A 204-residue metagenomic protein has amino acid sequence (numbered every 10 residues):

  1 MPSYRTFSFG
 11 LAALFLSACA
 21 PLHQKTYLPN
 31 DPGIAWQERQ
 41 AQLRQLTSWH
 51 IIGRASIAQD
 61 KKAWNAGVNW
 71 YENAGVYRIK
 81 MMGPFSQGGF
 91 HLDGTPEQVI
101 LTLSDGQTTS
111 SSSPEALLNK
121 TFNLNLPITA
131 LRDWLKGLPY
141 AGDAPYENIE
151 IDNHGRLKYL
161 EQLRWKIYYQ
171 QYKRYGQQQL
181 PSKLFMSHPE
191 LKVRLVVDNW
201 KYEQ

Functional and structural regions predicted by a protein language model:
M1-S8: Bacterial N-terminal signal peptides that target proteins for export
F15-A18: C-terminal motif of bacterial Sec signal peptides marking the signal peptidase cleavage site
A20-H23: Bacterial signal peptide processing site
R39-D60: A short, Trp-centered hydrophobic/proline-enriched beta-strand micro-motif
I52, W64-A66, Y71, V76 (+4 more regions): Beta-strand-dominated lipid-handling architectures at cellular/organellar boundaries
Q59-A63, P84-G89, P189-K192: Solvent-exposed loop/turn segments connecting transmembrane beta-strands in outer-membrane beta-barrel proteins
V76-N125: An acidic-aromatic
G137-Q204: Gly/Pro-enriched, hydrophobic low-complexity segments that function as extracytoplasmic propeptides/linkers
